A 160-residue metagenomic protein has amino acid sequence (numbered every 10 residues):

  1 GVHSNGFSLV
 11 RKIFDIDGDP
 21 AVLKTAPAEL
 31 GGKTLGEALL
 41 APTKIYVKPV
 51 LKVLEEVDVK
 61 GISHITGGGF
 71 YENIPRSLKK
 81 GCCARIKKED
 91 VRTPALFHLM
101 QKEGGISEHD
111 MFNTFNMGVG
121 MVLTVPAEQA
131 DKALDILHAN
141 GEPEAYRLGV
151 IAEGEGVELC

Functional and structural regions predicted by a protein language model:
G1-A21: Mobile "lid/hinge" segments at catalytic clefts and subdomain interfaces of large enzymes
D17-L40, K44-C160: Glycine-/charge-enriched secondary-structure boundary and capping motifs
